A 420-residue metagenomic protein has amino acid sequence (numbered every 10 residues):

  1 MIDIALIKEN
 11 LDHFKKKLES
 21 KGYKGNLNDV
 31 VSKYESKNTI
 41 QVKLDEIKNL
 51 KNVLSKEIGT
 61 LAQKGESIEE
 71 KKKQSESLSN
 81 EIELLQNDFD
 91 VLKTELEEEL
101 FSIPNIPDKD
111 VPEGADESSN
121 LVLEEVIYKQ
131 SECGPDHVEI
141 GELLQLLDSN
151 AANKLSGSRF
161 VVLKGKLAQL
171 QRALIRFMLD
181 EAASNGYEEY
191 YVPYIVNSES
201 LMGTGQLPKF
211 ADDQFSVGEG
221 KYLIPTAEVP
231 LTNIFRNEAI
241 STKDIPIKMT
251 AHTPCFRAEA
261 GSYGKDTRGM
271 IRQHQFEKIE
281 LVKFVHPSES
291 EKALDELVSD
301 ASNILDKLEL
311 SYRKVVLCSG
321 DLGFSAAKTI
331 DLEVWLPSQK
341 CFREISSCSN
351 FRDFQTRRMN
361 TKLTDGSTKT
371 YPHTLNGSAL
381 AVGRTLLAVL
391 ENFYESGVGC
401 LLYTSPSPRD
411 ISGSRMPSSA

Functional and structural regions predicted by a protein language model:
M1-V126: N-terminal alpha-helical targeting/anchoring segments
S77-S216: TRNA-binding/sensing appendages of the translation machinery
C133-A168, R172, F256-S288, M359-N376: Residues forming anionic-ligand binding surfaces in small-molecule and nucleic-acid pockets of primarily soluble enzymes
Y187, Y194-E199, A227-K243, R257 (+2 more regions): A domain-level signal for the structural core that forms small-molecule/cofactor-binding pockets and catalytic centers
P208-P225, S338-C341: Acidic, His- and aromatic-enriched active-site or binding-groove loops in soluble protein domains that engage sugars
N237, I247, A251-R272, V282-F284 (+3 more regions): A translation/RNA-centric and nucleic-acid-associated enzymatic feature enriched in Class II aminoacyl-tRNA synthetases
Y403-D410: Conserved small/polar residues in nucleotide/adenosyl-binding loops
S414-A420: Hydrophobic alpha-helical segments, chiefly the membrane-spanning helices and signal/signal-anchor peptides
